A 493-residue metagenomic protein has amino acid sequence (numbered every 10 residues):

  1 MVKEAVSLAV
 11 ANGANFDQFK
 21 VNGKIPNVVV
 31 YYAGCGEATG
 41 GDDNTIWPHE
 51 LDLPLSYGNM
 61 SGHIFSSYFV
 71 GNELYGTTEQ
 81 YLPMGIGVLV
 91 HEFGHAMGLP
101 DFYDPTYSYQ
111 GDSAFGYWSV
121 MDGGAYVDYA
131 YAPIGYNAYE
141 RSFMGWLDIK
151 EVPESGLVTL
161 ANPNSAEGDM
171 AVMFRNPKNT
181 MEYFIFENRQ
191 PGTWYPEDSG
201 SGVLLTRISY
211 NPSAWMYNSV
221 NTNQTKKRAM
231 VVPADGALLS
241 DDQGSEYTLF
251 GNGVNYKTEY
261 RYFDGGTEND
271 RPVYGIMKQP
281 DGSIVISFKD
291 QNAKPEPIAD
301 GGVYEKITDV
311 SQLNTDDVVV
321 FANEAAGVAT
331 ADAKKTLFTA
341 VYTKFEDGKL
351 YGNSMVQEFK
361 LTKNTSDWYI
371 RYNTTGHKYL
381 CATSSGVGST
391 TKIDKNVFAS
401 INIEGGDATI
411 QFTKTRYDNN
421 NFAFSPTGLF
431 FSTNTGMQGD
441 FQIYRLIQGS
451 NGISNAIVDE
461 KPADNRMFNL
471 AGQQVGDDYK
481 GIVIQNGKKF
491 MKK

Functional and structural regions predicted by a protein language model:
M1-W118, D122-K150, T193, A214-W215 (+3 more regions): Active-site-proximal segment of zinc-dependent metalloprotease catalytic domains
K24-P26, A114-Y117, G168-M170, T180-E182 (+5 more regions): Residues that flank catalytic or metal-binding motifs in active/ligand-binding sites
V30, V319, V483-I484: Short hydrophobic/aromatic-rich beta-strand motifs
G40-E79, L147-E296: Non-catalytic C-terminal accessory/binding modules of secreted extracellular proteins
M84-G85, P462-D464, Y479: Short loop/turn microsegments at loop-to-beta-strand junctions
P295-S450: Lectin-like carbohydrate-binding module/patch detector with strong preference for beta-trefoil
R445-A471: Residue-level detector of functionally pivotal "anchor" positions at catalytic/ligand-binding pockets or at interdomain
I482-K493: C-terminal tail/sorting-segment detector
